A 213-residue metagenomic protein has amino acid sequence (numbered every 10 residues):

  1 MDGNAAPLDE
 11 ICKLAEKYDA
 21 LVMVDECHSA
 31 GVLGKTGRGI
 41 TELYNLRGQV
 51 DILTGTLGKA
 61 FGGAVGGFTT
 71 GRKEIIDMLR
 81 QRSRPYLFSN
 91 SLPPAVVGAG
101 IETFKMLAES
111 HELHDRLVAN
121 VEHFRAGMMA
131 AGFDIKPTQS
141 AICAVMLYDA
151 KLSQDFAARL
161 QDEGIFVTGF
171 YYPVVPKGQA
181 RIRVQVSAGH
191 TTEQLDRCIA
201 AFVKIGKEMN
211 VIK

Functional and structural regions predicted by a protein language model:
M1-D2, S29-L33, Y86-L87, A144 (+1 more regions): Short, small-residue-enriched loops and turns at beta-alpha junctions that line or gate enzyme active sites
M1-L21, L152-S153, E193: Active-site core of PLP-dependent enzymes with the aminotransferase class I/II
K17-Y18, A131, E163, M209: Helix C-cap/helix->beta junction micro-motif
T36, E42-M78: Active-site PLP attachment segment
F61-M128, F133-K136: PLP-dependent aminotransferase class I/II
S110, D115-F124, M129-G164, V174 (+2 more regions): Conserved PLP-binding catalytic core of the aspartate aminotransferase-like
D162-I165, V174-K213: PLP-dependent enzyme catalytic core of the Aspartate aminotransferase-like
